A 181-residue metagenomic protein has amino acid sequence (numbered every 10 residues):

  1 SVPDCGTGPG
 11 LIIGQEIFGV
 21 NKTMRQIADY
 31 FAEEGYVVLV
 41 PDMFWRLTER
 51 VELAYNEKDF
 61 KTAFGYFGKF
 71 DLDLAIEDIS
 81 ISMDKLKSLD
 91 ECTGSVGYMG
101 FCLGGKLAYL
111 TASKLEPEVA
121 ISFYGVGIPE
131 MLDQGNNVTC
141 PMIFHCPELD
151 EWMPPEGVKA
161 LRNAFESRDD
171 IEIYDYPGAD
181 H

Functional and structural regions predicted by a protein language model:
S1-H181: N-terminal cap/leader regions of alpha/beta-hydrolase-fold enzymes, predominantly small-molecule hydrolases
